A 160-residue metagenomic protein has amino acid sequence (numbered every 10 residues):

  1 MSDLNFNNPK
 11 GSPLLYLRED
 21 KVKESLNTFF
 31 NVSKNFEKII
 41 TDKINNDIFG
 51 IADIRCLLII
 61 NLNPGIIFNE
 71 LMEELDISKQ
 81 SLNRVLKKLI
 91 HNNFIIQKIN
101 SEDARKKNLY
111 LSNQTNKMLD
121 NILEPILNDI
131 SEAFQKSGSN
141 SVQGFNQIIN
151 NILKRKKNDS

Functional and structural regions predicted by a protein language model:
M1-D47, F94, L111: N-terminal leader segment of winged-helix/HTH proteins
M1-L17, N128, S139-S160: C-terminal regulatory/oligomerization modules of transcriptional regulators
L4-N8, K87-G144: Charged, amphipathic alpha-helical coiled-coil/dimerization segments
K21, A52-D53, Q114: N-terminal positioning helix adjacent to the helix-turn-helix/winged-helix DNA-binding module
L26, F30, L57, S112 (+1 more regions): Generic structural concept
F29-I40, L75, T115-S137, I152-D159: Alpha-helical linker/hinge and terminal dimerization helices associated with HTH transcriptional regulators
E37-S78: N-terminal helix-turn-helix DNA-binding core of bacterial DNA-binding proteins
